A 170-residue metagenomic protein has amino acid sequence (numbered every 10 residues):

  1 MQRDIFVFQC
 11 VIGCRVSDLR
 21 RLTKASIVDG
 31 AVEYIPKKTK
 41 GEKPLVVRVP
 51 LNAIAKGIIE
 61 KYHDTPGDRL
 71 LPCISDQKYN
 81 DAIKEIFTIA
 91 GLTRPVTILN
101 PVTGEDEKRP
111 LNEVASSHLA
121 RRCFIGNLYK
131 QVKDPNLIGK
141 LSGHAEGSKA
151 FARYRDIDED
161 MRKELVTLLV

Functional and structural regions predicted by a protein language model:
M1-Q2, S75, Y79, S117 (+2 more regions): Hydrophobic (often cysteine-bearing) scaffold residues that line and stabilize catalytic clefts of nucleotide/cofactor
M1-V16, R20, Q77-K78: Basic, Lys/Arg- and aromatic-enriched nucleic-acid-binding interface segment
I12, R21-E60: Conserved tyrosine-mediated DNA breakage-rejoining catalytic core shared by Y-recombinases
R21-I27, Y129-Q131, G139-E146, R153-I157: A short, basic/aromatic helix-end/turn motif that makes direct DNA contacts
K38-K40, Y79, S142-T167: Catalytic-site neighborhood detector that most strongly recognizes the C-terminal catalytic loop/helix of tyrosine
L45-G57, K61, A152-V170: DNA/chromatin major-groove-contacting recognition/catalytic segments
D64-R69, K84-K140, H144: Short, basic (Lys/Arg/His-rich) helix/loop patches that form interaction surfaces in the mid-to-C-terminal regions
